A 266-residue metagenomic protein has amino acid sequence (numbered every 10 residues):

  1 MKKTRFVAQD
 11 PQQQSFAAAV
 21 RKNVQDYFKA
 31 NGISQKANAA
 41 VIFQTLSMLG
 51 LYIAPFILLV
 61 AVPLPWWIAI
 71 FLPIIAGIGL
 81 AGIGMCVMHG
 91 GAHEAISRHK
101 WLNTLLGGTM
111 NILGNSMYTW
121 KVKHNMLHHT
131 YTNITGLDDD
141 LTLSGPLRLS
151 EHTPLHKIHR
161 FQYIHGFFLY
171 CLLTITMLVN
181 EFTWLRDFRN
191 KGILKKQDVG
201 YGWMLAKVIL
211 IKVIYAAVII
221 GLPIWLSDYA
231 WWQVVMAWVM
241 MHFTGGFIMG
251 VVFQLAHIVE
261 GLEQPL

Functional and structural regions predicted by a protein language model:
K2-D26, L172-R189: Short, charged cytosolic
T4-S15, G32-I33, G114-M117, N133: Short intracellular "coupling" helices and adjacent cytoplasmic loop segments at the cytosolic face of multi-pass
S15-N23, A30, P55-F56, G90: Conserved oxyanion/phosphate-binding beta-strand-loop segments in alpha/beta enzyme cores
R21, Q25-F43: Membrane-interface, cytosolic juxtamembrane amphipathic helix immediately N-terminal to a transmembrane helix, enriched
Q35-G84, N111-I112, Y163-I175, V199-V252: Alpha-helical bilayer-embedded segments of polytopic membrane proteins, i.e., transmembrane/intramembrane helices
P63, G91-I96, F188-R189, L226 (+2 more regions): Membrane-interfacial segments
I75-Q197: Membrane-embedded catalytic scaffold of the fatty acid hydroxylase/desaturase
C171-W184, M249-L266: Transmembrane alpha-helix/helix-exit interface in multi-pass inner-membrane proteins
